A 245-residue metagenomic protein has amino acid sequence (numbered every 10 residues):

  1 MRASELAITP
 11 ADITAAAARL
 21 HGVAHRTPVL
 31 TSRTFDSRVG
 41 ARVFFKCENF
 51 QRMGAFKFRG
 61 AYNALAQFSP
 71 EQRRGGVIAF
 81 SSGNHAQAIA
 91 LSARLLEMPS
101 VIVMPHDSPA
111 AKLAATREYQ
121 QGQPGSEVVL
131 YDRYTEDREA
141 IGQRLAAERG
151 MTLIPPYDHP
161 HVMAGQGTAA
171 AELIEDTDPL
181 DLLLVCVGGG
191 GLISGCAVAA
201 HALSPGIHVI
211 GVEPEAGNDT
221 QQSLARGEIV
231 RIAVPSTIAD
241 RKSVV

Functional and structural regions predicted by a protein language model:
M1-V245: PLP-dependent amino-acid enzyme catalytic core
